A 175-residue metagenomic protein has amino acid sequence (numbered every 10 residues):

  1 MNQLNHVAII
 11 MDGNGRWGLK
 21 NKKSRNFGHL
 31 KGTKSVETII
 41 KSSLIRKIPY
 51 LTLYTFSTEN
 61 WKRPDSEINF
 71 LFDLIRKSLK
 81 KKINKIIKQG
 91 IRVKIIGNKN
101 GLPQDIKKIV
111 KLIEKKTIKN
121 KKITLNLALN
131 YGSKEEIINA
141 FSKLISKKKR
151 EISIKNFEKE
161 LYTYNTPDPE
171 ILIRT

Functional and structural regions predicted by a protein language model:
M1-T175: Flexible, compositionally biased loop and terminal segments
